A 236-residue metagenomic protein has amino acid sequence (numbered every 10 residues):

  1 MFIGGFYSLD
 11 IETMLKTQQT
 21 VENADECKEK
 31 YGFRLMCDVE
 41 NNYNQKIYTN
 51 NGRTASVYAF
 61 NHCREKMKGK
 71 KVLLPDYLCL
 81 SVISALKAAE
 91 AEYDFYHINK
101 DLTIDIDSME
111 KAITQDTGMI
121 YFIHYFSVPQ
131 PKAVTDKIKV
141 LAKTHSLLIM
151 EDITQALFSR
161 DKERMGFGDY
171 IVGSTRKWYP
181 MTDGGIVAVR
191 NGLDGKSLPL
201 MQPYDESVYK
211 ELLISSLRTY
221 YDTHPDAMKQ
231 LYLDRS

Functional and structural regions predicted by a protein language model:
M1-K68: Conserved PLP-binding active-site segment in aminotransferase class I/II-type PLP enzymes
E26-K30, V72-L74, S146-T154: Short, hydrophobic beta-strand segments that form beta-sheet elements in well-ordered domains
G32-C37, Y77-L80, I153-D161: Short, polar loop motifs at secondary-structure junctions
V39-N42, A85-A88, S159-F167, Y221-Q230 (+1 more regions): Short loop/helix-cap segments at secondary-structure boundaries that form the rim of catalytic
K46, Y93, I149: Hydrophobic anchor at the start of a short beta-strand that flanks the dinucleotide cofactor-binding loop
N61-Q115: Conserved PLP-anchoring active-site segment centered on the Schiff-base-forming lysine
L102-S197, E206-S207: Active-site phosphate-binding strand-loop segment of PLP-dependent enzymes
P180-S236: Conserved core segment of the aminotransferase class I/II
